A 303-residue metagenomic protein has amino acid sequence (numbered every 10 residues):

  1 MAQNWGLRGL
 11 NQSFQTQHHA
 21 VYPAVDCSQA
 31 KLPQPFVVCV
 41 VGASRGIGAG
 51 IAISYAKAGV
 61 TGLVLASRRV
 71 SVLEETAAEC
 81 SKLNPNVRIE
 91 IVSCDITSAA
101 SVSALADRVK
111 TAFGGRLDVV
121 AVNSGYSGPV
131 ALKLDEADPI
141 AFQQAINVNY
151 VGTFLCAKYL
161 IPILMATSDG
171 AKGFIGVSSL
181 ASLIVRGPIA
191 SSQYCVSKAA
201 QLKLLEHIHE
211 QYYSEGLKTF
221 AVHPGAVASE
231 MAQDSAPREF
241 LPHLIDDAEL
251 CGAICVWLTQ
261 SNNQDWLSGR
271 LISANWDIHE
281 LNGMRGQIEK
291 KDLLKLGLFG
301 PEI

Functional and structural regions predicted by a protein language model:
Q12-Q17, A221, R238-I303: C-terminal helical subdomain
S44-R45: Conserved glycine-rich cofactor-binding loop
V60-T76: Conserved glycine-rich Rossmann-like NAD(P)H-binding loop of the short-chain dehydrogenase/reductase
S71, S93-L105, P139: The beta1-alpha1 cofactor-binding region of Rossmann-like NAD(H)/NADP(H)-dependent oxidoreductases
N123-V130: Conserved NAD(P)H cofactor-binding loop of Rossmann-fold oxidoreductase domains
Y126, P139, M165-S214, G225-V227: Catalytic loop of short-chain dehydrogenase/reductase
V130-L134, D138-Q143: Substrate-binding pocket helix/loop in short-chain dehydrogenase/reductase
